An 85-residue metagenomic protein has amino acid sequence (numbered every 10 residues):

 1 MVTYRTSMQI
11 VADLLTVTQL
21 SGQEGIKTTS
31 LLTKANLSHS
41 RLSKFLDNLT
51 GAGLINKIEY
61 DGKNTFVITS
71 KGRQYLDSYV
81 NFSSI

Functional and structural regions predicted by a protein language model:
M1-L15: Short alpha-helical segments that sit at the start of domains
L15-Q23, V80: Short, locally clustered residues in the helix-turn-helix/winged-helix DNA-binding domain
Q23-K34: Short acidic, hydrophobic short linear motifs in intrinsically disordered regions
N36-G51: Short amphipathic alpha-helical interaction segments
T50-Y60: A short, conserved structural fragment
G62-T69: Minor-groove-contacting beta-hairpin "wing" of winged helix-turn-helix DNA-binding domains
R73-I85: Short, amphipathic alpha-helical interaction segments positioned at domain boundaries
